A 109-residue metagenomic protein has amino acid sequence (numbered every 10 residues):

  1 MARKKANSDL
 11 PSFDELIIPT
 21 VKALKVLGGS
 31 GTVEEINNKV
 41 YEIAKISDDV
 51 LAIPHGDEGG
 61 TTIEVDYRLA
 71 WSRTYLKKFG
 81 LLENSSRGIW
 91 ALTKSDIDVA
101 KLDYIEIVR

Functional and structural regions predicted by a protein language model:
A2-E34: Positively charged, polyanion-binding regions of nucleic-acid-associated proteins
D9-P11, Y41-L69: Short, positively charged loop/turn segments that connect secondary-structure elements
T32-A44: Short, solvent-exposed beta-strand-terminating loops
R73-T74: Short, hydrophobic-biased segments on the C-terminal half of alpha helices that form "recognition helices"
K77-R87: A short, conserved structural fragment
G88-T93: Minor-groove-contacting beta-hairpin "wing" of winged helix-turn-helix DNA-binding domains
S95-R109: Short, amphipathic alpha-helical interaction segments positioned at domain boundaries
